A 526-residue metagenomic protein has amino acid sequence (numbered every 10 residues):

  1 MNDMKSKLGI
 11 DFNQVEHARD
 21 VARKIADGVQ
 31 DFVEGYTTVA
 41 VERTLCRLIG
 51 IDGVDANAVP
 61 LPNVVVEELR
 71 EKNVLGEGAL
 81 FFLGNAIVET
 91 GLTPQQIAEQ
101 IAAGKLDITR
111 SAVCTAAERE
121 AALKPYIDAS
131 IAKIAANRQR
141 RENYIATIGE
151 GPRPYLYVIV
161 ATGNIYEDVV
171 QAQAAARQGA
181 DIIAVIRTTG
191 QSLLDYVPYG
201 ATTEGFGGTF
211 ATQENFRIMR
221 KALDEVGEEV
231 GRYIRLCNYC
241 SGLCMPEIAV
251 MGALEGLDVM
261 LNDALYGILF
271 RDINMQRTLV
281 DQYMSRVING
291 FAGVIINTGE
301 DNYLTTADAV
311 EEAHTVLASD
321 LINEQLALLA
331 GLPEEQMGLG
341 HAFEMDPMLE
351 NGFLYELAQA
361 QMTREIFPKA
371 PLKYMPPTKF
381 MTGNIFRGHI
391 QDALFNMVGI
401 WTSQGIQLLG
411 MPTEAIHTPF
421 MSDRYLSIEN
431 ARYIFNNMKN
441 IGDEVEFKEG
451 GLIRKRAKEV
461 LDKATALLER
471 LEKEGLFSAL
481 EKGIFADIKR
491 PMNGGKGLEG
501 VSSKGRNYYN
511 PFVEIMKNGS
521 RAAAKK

Functional and structural regions predicted by a protein language model:
M1-Y166, A174-G179, R187-N215, C240-I248 (+6 more regions): Long, compositionally biased, glycine/small-hydrophobic-enriched stretches that function as flexible linkers, tethers
A146-T147, V197-R235, L279-I296, L357-A370 (+1 more regions): Alpha-helix-loop-beta-strand connector modules within alpha/beta enzyme cores
P154-A161, I182-I186, R232-C240, V259-A264 (+4 more regions): Hydrophobic faces of well-ordered beta-strands that scaffold small-molecule active sites in alpha/beta enzyme cores
N164, A176-R177, K221-I234, C240-M260 (+3 more regions): Mature, well-folded catalytic/scaffold domains that follow N-terminal targeting or propeptide regions
Y166-Q173, L243-G256, E312, F386-I400: Catalytic cores of alpha/beta
D181-S192, E255-D272, N323-E324, F395-T418: Glycine-rich phosphate-binding active-site loops on the catalytic face of alpha/beta enzymes
L304, D308-Q336, N351, A360-Q361: Conserved alpha/beta-domain cores
E356-D423, I441-G451: Hydrophobic alpha-helical bundle architecture
